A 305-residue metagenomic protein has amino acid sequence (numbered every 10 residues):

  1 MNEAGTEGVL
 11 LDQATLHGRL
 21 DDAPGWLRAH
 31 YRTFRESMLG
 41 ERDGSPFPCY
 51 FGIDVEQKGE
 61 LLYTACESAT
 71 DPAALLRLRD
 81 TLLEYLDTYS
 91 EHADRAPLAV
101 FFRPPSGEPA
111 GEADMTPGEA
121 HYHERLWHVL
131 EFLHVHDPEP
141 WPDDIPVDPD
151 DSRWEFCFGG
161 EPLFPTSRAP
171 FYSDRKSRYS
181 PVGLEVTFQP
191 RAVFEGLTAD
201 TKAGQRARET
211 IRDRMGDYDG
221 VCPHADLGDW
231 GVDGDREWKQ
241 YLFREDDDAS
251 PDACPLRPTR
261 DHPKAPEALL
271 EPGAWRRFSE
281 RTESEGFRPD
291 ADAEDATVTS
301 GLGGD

Functional and structural regions predicted by a protein language model:
M1-A93, A99, R103-P105, A110-P117 (+2 more regions): Non-catalytic accessory regions used for complex assembly or targeting
P97-F101, E185-F188: Short, hydrophobic/proline-enriched secondary-structure or compact coil segments at domain edges
R103, G159, T166-R168, Q189-R191 (+1 more regions): Structured loops at beta-to-helix junctions and adjacent beta-edge loops in soluble globular domains
P142-G183: Aromatic/basic-lined ligand-recognition segments that form π-stacking hydrophobic pockets flanked by Lys/Arg to engage
A169-D213: Compact mixed alphabeta submodule
